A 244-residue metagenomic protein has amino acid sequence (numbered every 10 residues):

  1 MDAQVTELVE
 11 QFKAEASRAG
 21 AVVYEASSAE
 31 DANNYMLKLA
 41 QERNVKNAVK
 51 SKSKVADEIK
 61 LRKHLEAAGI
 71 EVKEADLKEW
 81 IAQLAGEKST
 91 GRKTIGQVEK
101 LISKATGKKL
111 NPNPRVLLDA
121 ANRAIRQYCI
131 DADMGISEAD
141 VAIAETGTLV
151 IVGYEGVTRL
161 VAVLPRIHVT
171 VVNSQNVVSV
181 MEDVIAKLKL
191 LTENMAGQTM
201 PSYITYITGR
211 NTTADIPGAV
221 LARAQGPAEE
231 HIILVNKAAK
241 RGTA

Functional and structural regions predicted by a protein language model:
M1-A244: The feature marks the mature, well-folded catalytic cores of soluble enzymes
